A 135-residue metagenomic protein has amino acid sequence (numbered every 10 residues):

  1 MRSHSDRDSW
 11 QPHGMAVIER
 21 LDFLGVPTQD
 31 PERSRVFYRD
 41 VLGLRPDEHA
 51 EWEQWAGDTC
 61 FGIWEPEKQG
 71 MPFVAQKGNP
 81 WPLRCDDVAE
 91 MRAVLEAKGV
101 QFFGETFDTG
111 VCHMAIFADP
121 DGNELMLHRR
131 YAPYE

Functional and structural regions predicted by a protein language model:
R2-R33, N79-W81, Y131-E135: N-terminal beta-strand motif that seeds the catalytic metal site of vicinal oxygen chelate
A16-E19, G25-G62: Core segments of cupin and vicinal oxygen chelate
R20-Q29, G70-K98, H113-A118, N123: Vicinal oxygen chelate
S34, K98-V100: Short Pro/Gly-enriched beta-strand edge/turn motifs at strand-loop
L44-G78, E124-R130: Conserved short beta-strand elements that form part of the metal-binding/catalytic scaffold of enzyme active sites
E48, G110-C112: Short, small/polar residue-rich loop motifs at catalytic or cofactor-binding pockets
E51-W52, D108, E135: Residue-level "edge-of-site" marker
F103-F107: Conserved S-adenosyl-L-methionine
